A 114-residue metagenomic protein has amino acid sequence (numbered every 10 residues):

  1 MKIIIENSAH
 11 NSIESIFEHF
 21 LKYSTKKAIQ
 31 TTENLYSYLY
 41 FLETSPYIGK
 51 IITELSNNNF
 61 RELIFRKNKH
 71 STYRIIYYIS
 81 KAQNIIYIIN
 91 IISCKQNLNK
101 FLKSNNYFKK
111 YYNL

Functional and structural regions predicted by a protein language model:
M1-Y38: Arg/Lys-rich, positively charged N-terminal/basic patches that mediate binding to nucleic acids
F17, P46, L102: Short, flexible helix/strand-to-coil boundary loops that buttress conserved ligand/catalytic motifs in alpha/beta
H19-K22, F41, I48, Q83: Conserved amphipathic alpha-helical interaction elements at protein-protein interfaces in regulatory, energy-coupling
T25, Y40, T44-Y47, N68 (+1 more regions): Generic structural signal for secondary-structure transition and capping sites
E33-N34, I48-T53, F108-K109: Juxtamembrane/interface motifs at transmembrane-helix termini
S45-A82: Basic/aromatic recognition patch in beta-strand/loop cores that engages polyanionic ligands
K67-L114: Enriched for short, Lys/Arg-rich terminal
